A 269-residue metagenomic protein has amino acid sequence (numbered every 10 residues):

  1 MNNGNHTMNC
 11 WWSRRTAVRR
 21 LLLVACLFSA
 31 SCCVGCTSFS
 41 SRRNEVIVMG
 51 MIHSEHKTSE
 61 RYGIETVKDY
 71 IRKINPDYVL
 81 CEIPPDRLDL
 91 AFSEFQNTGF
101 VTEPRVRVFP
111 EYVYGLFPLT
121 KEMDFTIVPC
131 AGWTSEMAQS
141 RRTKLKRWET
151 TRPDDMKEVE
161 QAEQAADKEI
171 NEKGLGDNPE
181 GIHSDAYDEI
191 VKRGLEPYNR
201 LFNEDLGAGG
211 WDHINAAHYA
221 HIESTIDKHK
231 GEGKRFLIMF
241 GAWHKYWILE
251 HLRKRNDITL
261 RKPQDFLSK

Functional and structural regions predicted by a protein language model:
W11-W12: Tryptophan (W) side chains
A17-L23: N-terminal export leaders
S29-R43: Bacterial Sec-dependent signal peptides at the C-terminal "C-region" and cleavage site
S41-C130: Internal alpha/beta domain cores that form substrate/cofactor-binding pockets in large enzymes and binding proteins
H56, R87-A91, E136-S140, K245-I248: Short catalytic/ligand-binding loop motif for oxyanion handling, primarily in non-cytosolic enzymes, centered on
F92-E94, T102-E103, R107-G231, H251: Hydrophobic, often amphipathic alpha-helical segments used for membrane interaction and targeting
A208, D212, A220-K269: A cross-kingdom marker for long, charged
